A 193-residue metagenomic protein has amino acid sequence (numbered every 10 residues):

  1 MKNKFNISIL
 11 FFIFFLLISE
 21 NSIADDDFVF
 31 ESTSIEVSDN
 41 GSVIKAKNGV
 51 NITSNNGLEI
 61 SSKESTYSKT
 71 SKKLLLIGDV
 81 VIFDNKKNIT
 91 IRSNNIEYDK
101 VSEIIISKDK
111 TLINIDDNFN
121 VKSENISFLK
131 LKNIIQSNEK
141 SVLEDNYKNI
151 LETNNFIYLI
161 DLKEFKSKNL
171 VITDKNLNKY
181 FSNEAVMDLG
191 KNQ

Functional and structural regions predicted by a protein language model:
M1-I9: Bacterial N-terminal signal peptides that target proteins for export
S8-I18: Bacterial N-terminal signal peptides
N21-Q193: N-terminal amphipathic/hydrophobic interface segments
